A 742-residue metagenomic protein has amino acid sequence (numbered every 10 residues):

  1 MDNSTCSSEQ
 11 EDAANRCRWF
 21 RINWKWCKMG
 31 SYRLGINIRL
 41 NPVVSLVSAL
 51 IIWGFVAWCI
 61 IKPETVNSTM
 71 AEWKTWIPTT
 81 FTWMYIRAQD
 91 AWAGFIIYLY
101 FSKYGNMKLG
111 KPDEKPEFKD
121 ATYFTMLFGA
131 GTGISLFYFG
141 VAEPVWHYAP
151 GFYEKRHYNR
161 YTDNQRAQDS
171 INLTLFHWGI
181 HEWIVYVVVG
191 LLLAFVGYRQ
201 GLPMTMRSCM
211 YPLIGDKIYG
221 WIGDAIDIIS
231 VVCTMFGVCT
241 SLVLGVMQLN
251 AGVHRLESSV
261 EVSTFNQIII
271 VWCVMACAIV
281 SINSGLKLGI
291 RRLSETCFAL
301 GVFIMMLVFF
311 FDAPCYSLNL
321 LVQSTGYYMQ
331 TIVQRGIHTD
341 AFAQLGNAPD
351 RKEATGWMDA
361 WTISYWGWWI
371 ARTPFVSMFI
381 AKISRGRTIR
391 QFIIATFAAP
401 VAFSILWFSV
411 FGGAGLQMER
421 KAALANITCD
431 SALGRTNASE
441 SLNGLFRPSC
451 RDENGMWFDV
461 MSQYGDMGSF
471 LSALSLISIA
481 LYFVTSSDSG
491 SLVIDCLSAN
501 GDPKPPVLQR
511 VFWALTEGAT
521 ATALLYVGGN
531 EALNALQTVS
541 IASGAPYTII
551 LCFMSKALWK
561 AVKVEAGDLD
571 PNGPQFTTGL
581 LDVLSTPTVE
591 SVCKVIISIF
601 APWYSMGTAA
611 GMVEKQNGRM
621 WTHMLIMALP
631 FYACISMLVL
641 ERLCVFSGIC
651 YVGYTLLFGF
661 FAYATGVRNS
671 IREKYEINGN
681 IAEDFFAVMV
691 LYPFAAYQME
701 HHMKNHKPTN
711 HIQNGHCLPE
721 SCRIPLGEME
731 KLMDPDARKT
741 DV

Functional and structural regions predicted by a protein language model:
D2-R166, K556-A561: N-terminal alpha-helical transmembrane segments of multi-pass membrane transport and channel/translocase proteins
R16, I36, I51-C59, A93 (+6 more regions): Helix-loop-helix module between adjacent transmembrane segments
R16-N23, V47-I61, I86-G94, Y161-T162 (+7 more regions): Transmembrane alpha-helical segments of multi-pass small-molecule transport proteins
W26-L34, N67-K74, S102-D120, V145-L173 (+4 more regions): Flexible loop linkers connecting adjacent transmembrane helices in multi-pass alpha-helical membrane transporters
Y32-N37, P63-P78, L99-P116, D169-H177 (+8 more regions): Membrane-water interface regions at transmembrane-helix termini and the short interhelical loops of multi-pass membrane
R33-V43, I77-W83, P112-A130, N159-E182 (+6 more regions): Transmembrane-helix boundary/entry motifs in multi-pass membrane transporters
L34, N572-V742: Intracellular leaflet-associated regions of eukaryotic membrane-associated proteins
I218-A480, D502, Y526-A532: Membrane-embedded translocation segments of transport machinery
